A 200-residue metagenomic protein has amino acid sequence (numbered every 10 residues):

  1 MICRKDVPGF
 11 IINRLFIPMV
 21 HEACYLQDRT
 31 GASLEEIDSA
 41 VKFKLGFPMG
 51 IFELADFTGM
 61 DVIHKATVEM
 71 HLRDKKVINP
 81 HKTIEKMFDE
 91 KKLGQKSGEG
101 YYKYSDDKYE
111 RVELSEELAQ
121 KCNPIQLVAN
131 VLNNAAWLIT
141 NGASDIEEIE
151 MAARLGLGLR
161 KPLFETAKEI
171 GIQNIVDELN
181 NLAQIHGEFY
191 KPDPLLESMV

Functional and structural regions predicted by a protein language model:
M1-V200: N-terminal glycine-rich phosphate-binding loop for ADP-containing cofactors
